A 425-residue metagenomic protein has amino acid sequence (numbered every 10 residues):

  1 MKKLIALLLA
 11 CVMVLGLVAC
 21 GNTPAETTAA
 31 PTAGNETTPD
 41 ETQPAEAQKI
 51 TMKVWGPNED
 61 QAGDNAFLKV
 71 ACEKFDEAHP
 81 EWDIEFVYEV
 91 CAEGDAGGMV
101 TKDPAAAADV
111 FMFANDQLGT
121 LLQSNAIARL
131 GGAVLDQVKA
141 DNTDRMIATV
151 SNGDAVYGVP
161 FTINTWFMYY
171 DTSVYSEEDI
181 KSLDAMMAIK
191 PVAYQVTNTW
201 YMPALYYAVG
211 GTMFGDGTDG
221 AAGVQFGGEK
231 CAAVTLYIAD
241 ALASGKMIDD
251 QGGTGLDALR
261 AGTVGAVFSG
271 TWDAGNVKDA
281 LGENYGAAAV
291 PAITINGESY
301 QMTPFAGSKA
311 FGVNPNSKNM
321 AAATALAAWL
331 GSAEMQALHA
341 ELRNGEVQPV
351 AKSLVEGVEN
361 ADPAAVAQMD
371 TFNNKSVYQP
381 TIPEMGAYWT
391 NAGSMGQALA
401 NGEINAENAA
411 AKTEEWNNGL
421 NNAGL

Functional and structural regions predicted by a protein language model:
L4-T23: Sec-dependent N-terminal signal peptides of Gram-positive bacterial secreted proteins and lipoproteins
C20-Q117, E415-L425: Conserved N-terminal structural module of periplasmic/extracytoplasmic solute-binding proteins
P57, F111, A241-N319: Extracytoplasmic/periplasmic substrate-binding proteins
F113-F167, E178, A188-K190, G286-A289 (+1 more regions): Hinge/lid segment of periplasmic solute-binding proteins
A155-F161, W166, D184-V224, K230 (+1 more regions): Extracytoplasmic/periplasmic solute-binding protein
G220-Q251: Glycine-centered hinge/linker elements that transmit conformational signals in sensory and ligand-binding systems
G275, K309-G386: Mature extracytoplasmic/periplasmic domains
E356, D370-L425: Conserved C-terminal helix/tail region of periplasmic/extracytoplasmic solute-binding proteins
